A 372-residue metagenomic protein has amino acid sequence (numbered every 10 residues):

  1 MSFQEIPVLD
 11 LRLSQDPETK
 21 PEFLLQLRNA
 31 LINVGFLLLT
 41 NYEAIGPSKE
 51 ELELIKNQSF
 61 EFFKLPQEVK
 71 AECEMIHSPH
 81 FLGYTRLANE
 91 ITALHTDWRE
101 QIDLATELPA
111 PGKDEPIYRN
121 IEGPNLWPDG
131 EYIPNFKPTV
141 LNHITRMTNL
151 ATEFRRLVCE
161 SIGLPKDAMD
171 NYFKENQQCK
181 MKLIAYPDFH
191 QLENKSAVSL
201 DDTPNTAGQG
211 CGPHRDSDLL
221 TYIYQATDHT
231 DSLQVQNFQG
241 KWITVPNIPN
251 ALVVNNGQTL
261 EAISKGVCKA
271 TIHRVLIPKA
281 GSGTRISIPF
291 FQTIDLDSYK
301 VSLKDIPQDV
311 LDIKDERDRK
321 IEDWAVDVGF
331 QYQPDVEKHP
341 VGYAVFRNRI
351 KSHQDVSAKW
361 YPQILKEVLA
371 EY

Functional and structural regions predicted by a protein language model:
M1-Y372: Peripheral, non-catalytic segments flanking oxidoreductase cores
